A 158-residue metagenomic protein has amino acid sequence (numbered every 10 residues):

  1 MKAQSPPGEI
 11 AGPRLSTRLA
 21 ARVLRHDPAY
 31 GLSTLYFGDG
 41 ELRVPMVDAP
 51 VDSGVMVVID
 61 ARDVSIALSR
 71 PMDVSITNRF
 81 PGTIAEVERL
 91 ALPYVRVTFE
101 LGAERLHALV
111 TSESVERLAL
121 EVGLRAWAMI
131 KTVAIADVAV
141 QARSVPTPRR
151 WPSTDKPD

Functional and structural regions predicted by a protein language model:
M1-E41, R62, A67, P152: Internal alpha/beta loop-helix hairpins
R14-S16, P28-Y30, D52, T77 (+3 more regions): Short, solvent-exposed coil/turn segments
R25, E88-R89: Short, low-complexity Ser/Thr-rich regulatory SLiMs
A29-T34, L90-T98: Short aromatic-glycine-enriched beta-strand elements
F37, T98, V138-A139: Sparse recognition of residues in long alpha-helices and their boundaries
E41-E88, R105-D158: Glycine/charge-rich catalytic "coupling/switch" loops of P-loop NTPases
R96-L106: Short beta-strand-turn/beta-hairpin segments enriched in glycine/proline and small hydrophobics that form edge-strand
